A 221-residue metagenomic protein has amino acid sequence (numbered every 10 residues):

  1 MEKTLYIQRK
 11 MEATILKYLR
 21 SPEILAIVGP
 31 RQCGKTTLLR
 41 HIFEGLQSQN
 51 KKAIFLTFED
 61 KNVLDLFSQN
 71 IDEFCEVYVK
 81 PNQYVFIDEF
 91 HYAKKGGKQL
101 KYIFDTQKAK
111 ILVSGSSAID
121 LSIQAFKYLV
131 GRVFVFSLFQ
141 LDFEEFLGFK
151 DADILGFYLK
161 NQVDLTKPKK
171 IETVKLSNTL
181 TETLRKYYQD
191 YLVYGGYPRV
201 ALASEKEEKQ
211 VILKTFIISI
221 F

Functional and structural regions predicted by a protein language model:
M1-L16: N-terminal pre-Walker A segment at the start of P-loop NTPase domains
I27: Hydrophobic anchor at the beta1->P-loop junction of P-loop NTPases
K35: Conserved lysine of the Walker
L38, I42: Hydrophobic positions on the alpha1 helix immediately C-terminal to the Walker A/P-loop
I54-Y84: Short glycine-rich substrate-engagement loop in P-loop NTPases that contacts/grips substrate
F86, K110-S116, S137: Structural recognition of the conserved hydrophobic beta-strand(s) that form the central parallel beta-sheet of P-loop
I119-V135, L147-A152: Short regulatory helix/loop adjacent to the ATP-binding pocket of P-loop NTPases
D153-F221: Interdomain hinge/linker elements that couple catalytic modules in large macromolecular machines
